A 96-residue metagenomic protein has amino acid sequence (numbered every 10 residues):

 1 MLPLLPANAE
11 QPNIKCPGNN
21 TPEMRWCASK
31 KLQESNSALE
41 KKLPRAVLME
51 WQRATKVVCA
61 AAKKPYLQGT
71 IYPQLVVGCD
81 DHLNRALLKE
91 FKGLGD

Functional and structural regions predicted by a protein language model:
M1: Conserved active-site segments centered on acidic
L4-P6: N-terminal signal peptide c-region/cleavage motif recognized by signal peptidases
N8-D96: N-terminal alpha-helical modules
